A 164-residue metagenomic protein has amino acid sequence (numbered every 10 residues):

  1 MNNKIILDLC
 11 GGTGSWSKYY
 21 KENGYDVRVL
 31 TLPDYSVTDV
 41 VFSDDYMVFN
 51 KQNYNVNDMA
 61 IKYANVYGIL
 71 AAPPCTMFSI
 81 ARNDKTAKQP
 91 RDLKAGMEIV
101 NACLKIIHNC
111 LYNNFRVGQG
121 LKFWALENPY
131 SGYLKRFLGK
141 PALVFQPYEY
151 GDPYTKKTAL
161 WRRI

Functional and structural regions predicted by a protein language model:
M1-I164: Conserved active-site and SAM-binding loop architecture of S-adenosyl-L-methionine-dependent nucleic-acid
